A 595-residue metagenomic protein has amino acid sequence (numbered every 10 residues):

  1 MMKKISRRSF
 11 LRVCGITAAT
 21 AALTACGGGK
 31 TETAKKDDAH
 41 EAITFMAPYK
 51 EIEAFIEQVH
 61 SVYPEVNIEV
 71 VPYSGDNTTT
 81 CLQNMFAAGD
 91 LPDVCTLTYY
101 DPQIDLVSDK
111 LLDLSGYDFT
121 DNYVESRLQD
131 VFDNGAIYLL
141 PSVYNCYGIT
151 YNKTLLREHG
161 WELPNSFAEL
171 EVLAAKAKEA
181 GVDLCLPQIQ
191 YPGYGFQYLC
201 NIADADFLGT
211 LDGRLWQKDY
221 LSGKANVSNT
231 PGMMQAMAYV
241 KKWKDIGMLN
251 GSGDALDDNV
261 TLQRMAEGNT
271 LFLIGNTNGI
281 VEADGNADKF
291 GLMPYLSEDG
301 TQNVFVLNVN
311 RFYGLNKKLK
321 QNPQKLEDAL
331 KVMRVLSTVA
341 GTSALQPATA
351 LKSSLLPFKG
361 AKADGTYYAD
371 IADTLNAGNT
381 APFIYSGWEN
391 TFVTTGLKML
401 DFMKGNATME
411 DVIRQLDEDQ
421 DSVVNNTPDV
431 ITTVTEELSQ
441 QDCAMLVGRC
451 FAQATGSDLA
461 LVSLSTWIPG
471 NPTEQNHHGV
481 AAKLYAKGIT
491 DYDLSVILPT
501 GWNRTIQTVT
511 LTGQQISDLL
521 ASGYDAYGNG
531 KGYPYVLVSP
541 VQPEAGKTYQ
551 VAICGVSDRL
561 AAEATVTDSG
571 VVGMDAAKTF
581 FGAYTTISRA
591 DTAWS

Functional and structural regions predicted by a protein language model:
M2-S6, L11-Q103, F119, L163 (+3 more regions): Conserved N-terminal structural module of periplasmic/extracytoplasmic solute-binding proteins
E51-I52, L307, T349-L355, Y368-Q420: C-terminal capping/gating helix-and-loop segments adjacent to ligand/active sites or protein-protein/ligand interfaces
S61-V62, E69, H159, D284-A348: Extracytoplasmic/periplasmic substrate-recognition and gating elements
M85, D93, T120-L155, D183 (+2 more regions): A structural signal for short loop-to-beta-strand junctions that line the ligand-binding cleft of periplasmic/secreted
T98-G148, E162, Y198, G209 (+1 more regions): Hinge/lid segment of periplasmic solute-binding proteins
Y138, Y147, E171-K224: Extracytoplasmic/periplasmic solute-binding protein
L221-D254: Glycine-centered hinge/linker elements that transmit conformational signals in sensory and ligand-binding systems
E418, V424-S595: Catalytic centers of hydrolytic enzymes
